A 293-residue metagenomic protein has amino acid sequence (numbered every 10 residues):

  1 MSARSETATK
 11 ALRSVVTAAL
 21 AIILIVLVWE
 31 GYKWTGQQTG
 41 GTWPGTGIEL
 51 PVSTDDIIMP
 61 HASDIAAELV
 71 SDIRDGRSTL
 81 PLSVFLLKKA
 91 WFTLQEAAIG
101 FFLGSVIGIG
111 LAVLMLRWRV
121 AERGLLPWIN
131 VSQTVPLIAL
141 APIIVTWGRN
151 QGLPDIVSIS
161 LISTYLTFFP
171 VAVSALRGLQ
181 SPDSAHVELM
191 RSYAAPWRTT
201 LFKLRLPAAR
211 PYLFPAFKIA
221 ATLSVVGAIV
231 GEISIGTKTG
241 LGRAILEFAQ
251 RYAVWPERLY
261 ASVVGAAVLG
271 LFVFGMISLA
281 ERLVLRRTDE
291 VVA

Functional and structural regions predicted by a protein language model:
M1-I23, G275-A293: Transmembrane alpha-helical segments of polytopic membrane transport and secretion proteins
A3-R4, Q37-F102: Periplasmic/extracellular loop-to-transmembrane helix junction in inner-membrane transport proteins
L87-Q95, I99, E122, I129-S132 (+6 more regions): Alpha-helical membrane-interface segments at transmembrane helix boundaries
I99-I129: Transmembrane-helix boundary motif in ABC transporter permease subunits
L126-P170, R177-G178: Generic hydrophobic transmembrane alpha-helix motif, especially the helices
L161-T164, W197-G231: Transmembrane alpha-helices
S174-L213: Short cytoplasmic-facing helical segments at TM-TM junctions of multi-pass membrane proteins
L241-E281: Hydrophobic alpha-helical transmembrane segments of polytopic membrane proteins
